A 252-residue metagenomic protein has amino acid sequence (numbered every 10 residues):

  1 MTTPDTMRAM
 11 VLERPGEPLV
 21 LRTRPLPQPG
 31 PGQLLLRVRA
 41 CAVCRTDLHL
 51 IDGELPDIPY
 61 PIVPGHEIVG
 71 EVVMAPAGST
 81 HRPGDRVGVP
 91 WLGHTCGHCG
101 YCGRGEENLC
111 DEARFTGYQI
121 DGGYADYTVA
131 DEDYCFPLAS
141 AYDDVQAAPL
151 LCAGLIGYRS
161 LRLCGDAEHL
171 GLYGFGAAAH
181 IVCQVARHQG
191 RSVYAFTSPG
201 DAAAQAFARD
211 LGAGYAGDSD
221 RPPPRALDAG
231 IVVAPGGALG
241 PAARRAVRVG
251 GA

Functional and structural regions predicted by a protein language model:
M1-V69, A130, Y158: Short N-terminal strand-loop motif that marks the start of NAD(P)H/FAD-dependent oxidoreductase cofactor-binding domains
E13, G174, T197, V232-A234: Short beta-strand/turn micro-motifs composed of small residues that flank or help shape donor/cofactor-binding pockets
P27-C41, E54-G100, Y134, A139-Y142: Glycine-rich beta-strand-centered segment in the early N-terminal region that forms part of a ligand/cofactor-binding
E67, D85-R86, Y101, Y127 (+3 more regions): Residue-level marker of beta-strand positions
H81-P83, C164, V247: Short, well-ordered loop/turn sites that connect or cap secondary structure elements
T95-Y173: NAD(P)H dinucleotide-binding glycine-rich loop of Rossmann-like/cofactor-binding domains, especially the beta1-alpha1
S140-D220: Mid-domain Rossmann-like dinucleotide-binding core that forms the NAD(H)/NADP(H) cofactor-binding site
Y194, A202, A206-A252: Glycine-rich cofactor phosphate-binding loops and adjacent beta1-alpha1 units of small-molecule cofactor enzyme domains
